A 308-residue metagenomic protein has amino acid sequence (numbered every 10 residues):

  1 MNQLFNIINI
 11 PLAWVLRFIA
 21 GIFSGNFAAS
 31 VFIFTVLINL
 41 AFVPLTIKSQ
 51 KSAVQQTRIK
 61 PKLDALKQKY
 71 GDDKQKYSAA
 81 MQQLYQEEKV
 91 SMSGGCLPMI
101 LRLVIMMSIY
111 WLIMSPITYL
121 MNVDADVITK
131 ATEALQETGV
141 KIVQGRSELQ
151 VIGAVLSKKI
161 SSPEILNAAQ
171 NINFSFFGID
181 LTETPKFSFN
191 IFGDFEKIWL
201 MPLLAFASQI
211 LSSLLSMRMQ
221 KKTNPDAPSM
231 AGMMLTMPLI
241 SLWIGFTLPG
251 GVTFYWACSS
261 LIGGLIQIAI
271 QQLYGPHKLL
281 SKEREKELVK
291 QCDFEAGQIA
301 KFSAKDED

Functional and structural regions predicted by a protein language model:
M1-D308: Helix-loop-helix
